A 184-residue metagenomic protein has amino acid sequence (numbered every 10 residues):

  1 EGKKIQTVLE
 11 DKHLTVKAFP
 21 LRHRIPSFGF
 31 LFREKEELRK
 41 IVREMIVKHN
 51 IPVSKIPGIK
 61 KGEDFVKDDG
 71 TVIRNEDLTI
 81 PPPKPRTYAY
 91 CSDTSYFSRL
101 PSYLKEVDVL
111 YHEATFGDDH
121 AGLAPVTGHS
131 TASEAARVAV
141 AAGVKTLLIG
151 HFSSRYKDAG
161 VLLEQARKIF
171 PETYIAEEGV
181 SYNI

Functional and structural regions predicted by a protein language model:
G2-I149, G160-L162: Metal-dependent phosphodiesterase/nuclease catalytic metal-binding core
V8, S181-I184: Generic detection of short hydrophobic beta-strand segments and adjacent strand-loop junctions
P85, A159-G179: Short, electropositive alpha-helical surface patch
T94, G179-V180: Conserved SAM/SAH-binding loop
H120, K157, N183: Glycine/Thr-rich phosphate-binding loops of Rossmann-like dinucleotide-binding domains
I149-R155: G-domain G4 guanine-recognition motif of GTPases
